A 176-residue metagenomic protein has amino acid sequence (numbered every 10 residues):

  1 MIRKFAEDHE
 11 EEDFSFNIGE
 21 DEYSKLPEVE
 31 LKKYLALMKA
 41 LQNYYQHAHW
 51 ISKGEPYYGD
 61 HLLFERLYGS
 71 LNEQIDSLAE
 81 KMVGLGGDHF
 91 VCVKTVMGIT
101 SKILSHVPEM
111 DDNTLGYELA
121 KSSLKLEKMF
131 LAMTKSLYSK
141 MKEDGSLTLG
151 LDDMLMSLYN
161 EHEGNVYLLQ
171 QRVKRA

Functional and structural regions predicted by a protein language model:
M1-K25: Charge-dense, intrinsically disordered terminal/linker segments
F16-Y34, E109-D112, G116-L119, S123: Disorder-to-helix initiation segments
Y34-W50, L78-K81, M129-K140, N165-Q170: Long, well-ordered alpha-helical segments
L35, K39-Q42, H61, E65-Y68 (+5 more regions): Generic structural concept
L41-R66, D88, M133-G150: Helix-loop segments that flank and shape redox-cofactor active sites
P56-V96: Conserved alpha-helical segments that form or flank metal/cofactor-binding pockets of metalloenzymes
E73, D152-A176: Short, contiguous alpha-helical
M97-S157: Acidic/histidine-rich alpha-helical segments that form the ligand environment of transition-metal centers
